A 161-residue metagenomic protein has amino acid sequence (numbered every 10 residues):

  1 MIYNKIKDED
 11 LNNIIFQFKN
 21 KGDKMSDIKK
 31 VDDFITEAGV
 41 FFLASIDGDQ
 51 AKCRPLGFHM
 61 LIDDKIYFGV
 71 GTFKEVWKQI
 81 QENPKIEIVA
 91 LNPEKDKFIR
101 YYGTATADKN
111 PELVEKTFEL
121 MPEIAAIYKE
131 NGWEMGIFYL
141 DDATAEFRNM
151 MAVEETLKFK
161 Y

Functional and structural regions predicted by a protein language model:
I2, I6, D10, F18-G22 (+1 more regions): Charged, gly/pro-rich active-site loop segments
I6-F42: Active-site-proximal "nucleotidyltransferase
K24-K29, V70-V76, P122-E123: Charged, amphipathic alpha-helical segments
D33-G48, I86-A90: A short, Trp-centered hydrophobic/proline-enriched beta-strand micro-motif
A51, K65-I66, A145: Hydrophobic residues embedded in beta-strands of well-ordered beta-sheets
P55-G57: Conserved beta-strand in the GNAT
H59-K95: A short mixed-secondary-structure module that forms the rim of ligand-binding clefts
